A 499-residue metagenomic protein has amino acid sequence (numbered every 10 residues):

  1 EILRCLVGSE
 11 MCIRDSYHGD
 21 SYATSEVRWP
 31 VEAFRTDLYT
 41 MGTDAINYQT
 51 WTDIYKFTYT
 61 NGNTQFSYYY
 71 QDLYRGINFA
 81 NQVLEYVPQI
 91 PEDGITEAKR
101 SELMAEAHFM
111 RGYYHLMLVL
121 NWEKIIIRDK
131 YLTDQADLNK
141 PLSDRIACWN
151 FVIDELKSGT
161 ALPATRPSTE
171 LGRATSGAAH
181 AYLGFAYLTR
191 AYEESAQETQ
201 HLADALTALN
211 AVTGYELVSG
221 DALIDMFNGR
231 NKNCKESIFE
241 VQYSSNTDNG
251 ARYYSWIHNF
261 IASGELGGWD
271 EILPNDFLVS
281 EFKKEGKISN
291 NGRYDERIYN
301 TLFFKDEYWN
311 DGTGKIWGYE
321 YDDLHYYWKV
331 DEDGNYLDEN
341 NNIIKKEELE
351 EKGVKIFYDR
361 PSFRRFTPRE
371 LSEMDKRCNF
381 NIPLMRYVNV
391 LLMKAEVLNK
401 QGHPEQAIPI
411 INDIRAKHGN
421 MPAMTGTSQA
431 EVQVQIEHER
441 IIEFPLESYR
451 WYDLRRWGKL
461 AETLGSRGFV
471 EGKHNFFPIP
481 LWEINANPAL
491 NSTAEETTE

Functional and structural regions predicted by a protein language model:
E1-I13: Single conserved hydrophobic/aromatic residue that forms the stacking wall/gate of nucleotide- or nucleobase-binding
E10, S16, G42-W122, L138 (+6 more regions): Conserved, well-structured interaction surfaces
V27, R35, L73-Y74, F151 (+5 more regions): Long, intrinsically disordered, low-complexity segments
W51, K287, N291-R386: Flexible, polar/acidic helix-loop-strand segments at domain edges
V119-I126, T189-E198, G402: Short coil/turn linking the two alpha-helices of tandem helical-hairpin repeats
